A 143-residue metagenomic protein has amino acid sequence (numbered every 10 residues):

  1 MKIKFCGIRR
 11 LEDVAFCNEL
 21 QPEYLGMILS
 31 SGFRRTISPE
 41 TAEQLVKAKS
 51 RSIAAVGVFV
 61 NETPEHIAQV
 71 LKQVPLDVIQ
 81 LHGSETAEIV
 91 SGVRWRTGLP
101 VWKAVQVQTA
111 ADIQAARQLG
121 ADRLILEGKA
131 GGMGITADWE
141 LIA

Functional and structural regions predicted by a protein language model:
M1-A143: Conserved N-terminal beta1-alpha1 strand-loop-helix module at the mouth
